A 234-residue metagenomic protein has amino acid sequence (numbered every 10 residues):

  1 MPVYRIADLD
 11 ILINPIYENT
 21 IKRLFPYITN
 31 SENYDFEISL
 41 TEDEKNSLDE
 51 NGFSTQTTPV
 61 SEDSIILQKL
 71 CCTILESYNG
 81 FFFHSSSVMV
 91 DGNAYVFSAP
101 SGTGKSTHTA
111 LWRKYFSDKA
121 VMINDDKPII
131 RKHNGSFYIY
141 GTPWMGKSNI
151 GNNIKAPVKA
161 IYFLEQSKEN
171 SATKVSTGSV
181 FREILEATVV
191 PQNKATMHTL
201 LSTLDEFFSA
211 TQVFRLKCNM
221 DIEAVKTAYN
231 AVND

Functional and structural regions predicted by a protein language model:
M1-S101, L111-V121, I129-D234: A noncatalytic interaction/capping subdomain that flanks phosphate/NTP-handling catalytic cores
K105: Conserved lysine of the Walker
H108: Hydrophobic positions on the alpha1 helix immediately C-terminal to the Walker A/P-loop
